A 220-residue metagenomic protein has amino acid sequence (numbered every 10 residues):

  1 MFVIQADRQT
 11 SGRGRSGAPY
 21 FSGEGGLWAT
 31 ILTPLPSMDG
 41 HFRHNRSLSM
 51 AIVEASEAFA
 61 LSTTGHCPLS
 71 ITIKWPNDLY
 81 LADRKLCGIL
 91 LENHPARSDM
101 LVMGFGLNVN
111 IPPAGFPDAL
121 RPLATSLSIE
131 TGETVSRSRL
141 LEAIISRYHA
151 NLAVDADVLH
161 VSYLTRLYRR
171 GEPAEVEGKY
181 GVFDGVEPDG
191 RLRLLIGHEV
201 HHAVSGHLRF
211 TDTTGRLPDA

Functional and structural regions predicted by a protein language model:
M1-S70, I129, R216-A220: N-terminal lobe of the biotin/lipoate ligase/transferase fold
Q5-D7, T30, K74, L90-E92 (+1 more regions): Short beta-strand segments
Q9-P19, L90, G106-N108, E187: Gly/Ser/Thr-rich beta-alpha loop segments that engage phosphate groups in nucleotides
A29, D78, G106, I144 (+1 more regions): Residue-level signal for inorganic ion chemistry
E54-R97, G106: Acidic (Asp/Glu) carboxylate-rich active-site/surface patches
S98-S128: Short, acidic (Asp/Glu-rich) active-site segment that either coordinates a divalent metal cofactor
I129-Y180, T214-A220: Conserved, helical-rich catalytic subdomain that frames metal- and/or nucleotide-binding sites in enzyme alpha/beta
E172-A220: Conserved RNA-binding domains used in RNP assembly and mRNA/RNA metabolism
